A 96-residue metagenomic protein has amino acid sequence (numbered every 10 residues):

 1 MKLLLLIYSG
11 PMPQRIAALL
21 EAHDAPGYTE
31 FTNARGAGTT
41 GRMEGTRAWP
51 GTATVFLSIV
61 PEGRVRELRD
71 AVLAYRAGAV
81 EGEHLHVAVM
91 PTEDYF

Functional and structural regions predicted by a protein language model:
M1-F96: Positively charged, small/polar-rich N-terminal and surface patches that mediate targeting and assembly and bind
